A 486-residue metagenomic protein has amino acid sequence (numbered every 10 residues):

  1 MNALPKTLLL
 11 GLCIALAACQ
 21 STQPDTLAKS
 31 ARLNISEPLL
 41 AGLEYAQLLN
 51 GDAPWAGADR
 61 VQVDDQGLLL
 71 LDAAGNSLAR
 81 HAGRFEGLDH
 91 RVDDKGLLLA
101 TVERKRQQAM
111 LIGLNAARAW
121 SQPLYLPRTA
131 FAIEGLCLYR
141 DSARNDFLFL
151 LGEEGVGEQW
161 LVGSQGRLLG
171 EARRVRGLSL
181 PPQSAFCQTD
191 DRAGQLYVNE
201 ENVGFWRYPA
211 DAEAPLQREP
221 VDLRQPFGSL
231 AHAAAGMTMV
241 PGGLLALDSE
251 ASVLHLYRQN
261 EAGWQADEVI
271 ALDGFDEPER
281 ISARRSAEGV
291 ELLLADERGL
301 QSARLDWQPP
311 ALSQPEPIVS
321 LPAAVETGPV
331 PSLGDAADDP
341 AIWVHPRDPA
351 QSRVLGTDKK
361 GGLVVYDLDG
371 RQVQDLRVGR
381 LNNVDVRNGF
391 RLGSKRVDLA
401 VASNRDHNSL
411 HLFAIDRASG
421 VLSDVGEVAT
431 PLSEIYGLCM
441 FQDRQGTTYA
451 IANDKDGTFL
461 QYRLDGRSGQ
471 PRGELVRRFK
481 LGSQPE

Functional and structural regions predicted by a protein language model:
M1-L8: Bacterial N-terminal signal peptides that target proteins for export
L8-I14: Hydrophobic helical h-region of N-terminal Sec-dependent signal peptides in bacterial secretory/periplasmic proteins
L16-A18: C-terminal motif of bacterial Sec signal peptides marking the signal peptidase cleavage site
Q20-E486: Sequence/structural signature of beta-propeller domains
